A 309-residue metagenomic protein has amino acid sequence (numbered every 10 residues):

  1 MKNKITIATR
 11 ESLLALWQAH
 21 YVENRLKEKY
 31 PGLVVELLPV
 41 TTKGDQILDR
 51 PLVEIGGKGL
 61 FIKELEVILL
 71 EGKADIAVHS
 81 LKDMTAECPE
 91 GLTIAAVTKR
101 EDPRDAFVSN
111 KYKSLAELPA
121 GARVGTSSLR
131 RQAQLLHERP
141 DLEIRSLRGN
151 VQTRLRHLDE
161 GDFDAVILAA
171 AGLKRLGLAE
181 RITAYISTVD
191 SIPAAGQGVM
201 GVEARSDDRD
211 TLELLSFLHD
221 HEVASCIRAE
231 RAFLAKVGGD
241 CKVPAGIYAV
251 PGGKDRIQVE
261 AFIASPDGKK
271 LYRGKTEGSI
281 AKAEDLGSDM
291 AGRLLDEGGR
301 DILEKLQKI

Functional and structural regions predicted by a protein language model:
K2-I47, E54, H137-I309: Small-molecule-sensing regulatory modules
T6-A8, A77, A95, G125 (+1 more regions): Short, well-ordered beta-strand segments
R50-D75: Short, structured active-site "lid" loops
F61, H79, I167-L168: Short beta-strand and adjacent tight-turn residues that come in two discontinuous sequence segments and form the edges
V67, L115-A116, R156: Alpha-helical segments flanking ligand/cofactor-binding loops in enzyme cores
A74-V78, D164-A165: Short, Asp-centered acidic motifs that coordinate Mg2+ and/or phosphate in catalytic or ligand-binding sites
L81-M84, E90-L142: A conserved helix-loop-strand patch within extracytoplasmic ligand-binding domains of the periplasmic binding
